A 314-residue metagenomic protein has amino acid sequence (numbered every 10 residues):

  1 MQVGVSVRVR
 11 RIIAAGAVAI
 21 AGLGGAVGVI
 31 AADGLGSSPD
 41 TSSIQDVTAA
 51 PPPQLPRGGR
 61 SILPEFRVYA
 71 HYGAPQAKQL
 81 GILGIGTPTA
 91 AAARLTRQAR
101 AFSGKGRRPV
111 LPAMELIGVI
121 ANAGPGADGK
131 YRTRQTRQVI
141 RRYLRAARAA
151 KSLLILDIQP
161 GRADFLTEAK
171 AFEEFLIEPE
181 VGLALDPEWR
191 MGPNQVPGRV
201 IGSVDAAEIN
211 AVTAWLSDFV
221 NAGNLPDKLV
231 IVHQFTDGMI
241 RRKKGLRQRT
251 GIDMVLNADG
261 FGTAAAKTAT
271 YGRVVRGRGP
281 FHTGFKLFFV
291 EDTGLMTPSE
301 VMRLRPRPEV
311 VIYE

Functional and structural regions predicted by a protein language model:
M1-A19: N-terminal export and membrane-targeting signals
G24-Q45: C-terminal region of N-terminal signal peptides and the immediate post-cleavage residues of exported proteins
S38-T89: N-terminal module-boundary/linker segments of secreted carbohydrate-active enzymes
F66-A70, P109-E115, K151-I155, E180-A184 (+3 more regions): Structural preference for beta-strand elements that scaffold enzyme active sites
P75-A77, G118-I120, P160-R162, P187-M191 (+3 more regions): Active-site-proximal loop/turn and secondary-structure-junction residues that shape catalytic pockets, frequently
G84-I85, P125-T133, P197-A206: Glycine-rich tight-turn/loop motif centered on a GG-T
A101-F102, P109-W189: Substrate-binding cleft of extracellular glycoside hydrolase catalytic domains
R199-Y313: Surface-exposed substrate-engagement region within the catalytic domains of secreted or surface-exposed extracellular
